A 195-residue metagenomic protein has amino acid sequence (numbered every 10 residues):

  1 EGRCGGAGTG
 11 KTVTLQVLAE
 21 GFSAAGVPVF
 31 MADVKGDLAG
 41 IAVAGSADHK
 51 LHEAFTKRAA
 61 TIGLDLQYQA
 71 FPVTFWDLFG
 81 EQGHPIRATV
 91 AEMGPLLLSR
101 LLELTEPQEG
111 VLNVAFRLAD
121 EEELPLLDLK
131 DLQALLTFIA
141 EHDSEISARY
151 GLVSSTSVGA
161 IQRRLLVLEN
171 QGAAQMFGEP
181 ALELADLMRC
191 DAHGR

Functional and structural regions predicted by a protein language model:
R3: Hydrophobic anchor at the beta1->P-loop junction of P-loop NTPases
G6-A7: The conserved Walker
K11: Conserved lysine of the Walker
T14, L18: Hydrophobic positions on the alpha1 helix immediately C-terminal to the Walker A/P-loop
A19-P28, G36-K50, A54-R195: P-loop NTPase motor domains
